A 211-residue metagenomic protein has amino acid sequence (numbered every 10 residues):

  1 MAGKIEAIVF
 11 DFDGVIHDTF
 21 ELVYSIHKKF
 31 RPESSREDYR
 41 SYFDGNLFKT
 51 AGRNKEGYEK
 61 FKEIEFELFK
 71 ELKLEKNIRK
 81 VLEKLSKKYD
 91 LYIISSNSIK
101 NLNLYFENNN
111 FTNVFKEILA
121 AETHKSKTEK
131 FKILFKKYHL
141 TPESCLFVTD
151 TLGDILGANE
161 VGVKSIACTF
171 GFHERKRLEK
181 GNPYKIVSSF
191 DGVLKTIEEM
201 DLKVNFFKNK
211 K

Functional and structural regions predicted by a protein language model:
M1-I5, Y105-F147, T151-K211: Asp-based, Mg2+/Mn2+-dependent phosphohydrolase catalytic module
G3-K80: N-terminal helical cap/lid subdomain that shapes the substrate entry/recognition surface in HAD-like hydrolases
V15, L22, I99-K100, G153 (+1 more regions): Conserved Rossmann-like nucleotide-cofactor binding loop
D18, I93-S95, A167: Hydrophobic residues in well-ordered beta-strands that form the structural core
I26, D38, N46-L47, V81 (+4 more regions): Hydrophobic alpha-helical segments typical of transmembrane helices and their membrane-interface/capping positions
K29-S35, G52-G57, S86-D90, G162-V163 (+1 more regions): Short glycine/proline-enriched coil/turn segments at helix->beta-strand junctions
F66-I93, I99-F106: Short, acidic loop-to-helix structural element flanking the phosphoryl-transfer center in phosphate-processing enzymes
L72, N97-K100, H124-K125, G171-F172: Short beta->alpha connector loops
